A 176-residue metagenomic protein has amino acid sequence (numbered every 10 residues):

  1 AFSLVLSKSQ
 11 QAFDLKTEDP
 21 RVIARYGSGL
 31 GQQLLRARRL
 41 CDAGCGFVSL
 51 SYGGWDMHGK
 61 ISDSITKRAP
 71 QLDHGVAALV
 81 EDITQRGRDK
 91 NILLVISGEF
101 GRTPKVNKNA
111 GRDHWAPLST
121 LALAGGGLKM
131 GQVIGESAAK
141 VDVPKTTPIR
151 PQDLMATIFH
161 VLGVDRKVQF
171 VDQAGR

Functional and structural regions predicted by a protein language model:
A1-R176: Ligand-binding pockets and gating/stacking loops
